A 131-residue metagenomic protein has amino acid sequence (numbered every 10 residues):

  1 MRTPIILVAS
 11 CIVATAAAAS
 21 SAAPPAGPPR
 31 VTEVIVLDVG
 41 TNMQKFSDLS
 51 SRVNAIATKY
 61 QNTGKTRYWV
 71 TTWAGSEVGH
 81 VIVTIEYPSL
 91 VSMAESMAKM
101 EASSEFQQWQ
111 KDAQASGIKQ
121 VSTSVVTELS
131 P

Functional and structural regions predicted by a protein language model:
M1-P4: Positively charged n-region of N-terminal signal peptides that target proteins for export
I6-A16: Bacterial N-terminal signal peptides
A18-S104, Q114-P131: Short S/T/G/P-rich N-terminal loop/turn motif that feeds into the first structured element of a domain
Q107: Short, surface-exposed beta-strand/loop patches at domain edges that form aromatic-rich interfacial subsites
K111: Solvent-exposed beta-hairpin/edge-strand motifs
